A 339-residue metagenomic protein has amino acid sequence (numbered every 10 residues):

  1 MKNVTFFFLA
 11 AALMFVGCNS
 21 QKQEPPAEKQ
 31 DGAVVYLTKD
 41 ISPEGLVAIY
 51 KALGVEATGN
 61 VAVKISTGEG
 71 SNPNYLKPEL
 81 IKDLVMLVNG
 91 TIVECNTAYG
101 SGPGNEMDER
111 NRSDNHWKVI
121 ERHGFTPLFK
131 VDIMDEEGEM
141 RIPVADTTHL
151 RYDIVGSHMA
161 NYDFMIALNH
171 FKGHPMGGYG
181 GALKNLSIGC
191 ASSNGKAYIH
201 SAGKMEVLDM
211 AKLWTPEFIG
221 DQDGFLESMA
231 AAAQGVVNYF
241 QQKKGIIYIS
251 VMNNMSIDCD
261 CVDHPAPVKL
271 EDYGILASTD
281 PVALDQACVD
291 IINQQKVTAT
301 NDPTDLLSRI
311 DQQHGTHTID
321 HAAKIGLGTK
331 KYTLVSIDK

Functional and structural regions predicted by a protein language model:
K2-L9: Sec-dependent signal peptide recognition, specifically the positively charged N-region followed immediately by
A10-A12, I292: Extended rod-forming repeat segments used as scaffolds/tethers
M14-G17: C-terminal motif of bacterial Sec signal peptides marking the signal peptidase cleavage site
N19-P25: Bacterial lipoprotein signal-peptidase II cleavage site
E28-K82, L87, T91-K339: Extended, low-polarity segments enriched in aliphatic/aromatic residues
